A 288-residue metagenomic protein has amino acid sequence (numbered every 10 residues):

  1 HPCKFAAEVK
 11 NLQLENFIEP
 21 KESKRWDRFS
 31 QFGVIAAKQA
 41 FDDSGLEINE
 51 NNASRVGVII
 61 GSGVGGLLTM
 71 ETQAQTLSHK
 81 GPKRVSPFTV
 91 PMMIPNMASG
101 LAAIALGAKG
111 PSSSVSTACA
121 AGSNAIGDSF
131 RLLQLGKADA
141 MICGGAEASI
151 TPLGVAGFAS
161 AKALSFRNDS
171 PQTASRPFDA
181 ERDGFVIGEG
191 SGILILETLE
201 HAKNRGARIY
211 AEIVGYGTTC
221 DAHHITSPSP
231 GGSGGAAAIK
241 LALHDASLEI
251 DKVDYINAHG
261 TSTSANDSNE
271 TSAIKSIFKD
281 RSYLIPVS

Functional and structural regions predicted by a protein language model:
H1-K24: N-terminal structural subdomain of ketosynthase/condensing enzymes
L14-E22, L77-F88, A105-V115, Q172-A180 (+2 more regions): Glycine/charged-rich beta-loop-alpha catalytic/anionic-binding loops adjacent to active sites
G33-E47, P95-S99, A103-E147, F185-A207: Active-site-proximal alpha-helical scaffold in enzymes
A37, V58, A102, G122 (+6 more regions): Conserved small-residue
N51-I60, S113-T117, A138-A146, R208-Y216 (+2 more regions): Beta-strand segments within the central parallel beta-sheet cores of soluble alpha/beta enzyme folds
S62-S113, A159-K162, N266-D280: Active-site-proximal gating segment of KS-fold condensing enzymes and close homologs
K137-D183, Y216-P230, A258-D267, L284-S288: Acyl-CoA/ACP chain-elongation machinery
D169-A246, D254-Y255: Condensing-enzyme catalytic core mediating Claisen C-C bond formation in acyl metabolism
